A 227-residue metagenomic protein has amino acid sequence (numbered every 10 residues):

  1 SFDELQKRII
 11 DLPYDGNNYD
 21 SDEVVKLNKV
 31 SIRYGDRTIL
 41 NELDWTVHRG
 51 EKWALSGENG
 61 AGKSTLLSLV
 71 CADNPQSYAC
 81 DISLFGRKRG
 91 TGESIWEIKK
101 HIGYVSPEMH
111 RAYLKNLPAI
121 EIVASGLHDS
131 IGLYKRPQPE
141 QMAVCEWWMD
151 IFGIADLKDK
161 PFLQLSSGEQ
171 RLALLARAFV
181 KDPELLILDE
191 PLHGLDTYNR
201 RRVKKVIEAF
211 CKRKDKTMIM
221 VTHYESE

Functional and structural regions predicted by a protein language model:
S1-S31, I102, L133-P139: Pre-NBD coupling/linker segments of ABC/ABC-like ATPases
V25, L40-E42: Conserved structural motif at the start of ABC-family nucleotide-binding domains
C71-A72: Helix-to-loop junction immediately C-terminal to a conserved catalytic motif
A124, P139-L157: Conserved ABC ATPase "signature" region
P137, P161-L165, E169: Conserved ABC ATPase signature
L175-A176: Hydrophobic anchor residue at the start of the ABC signature
L186-E190: Catalytic Walker B motif of ABC-type/P-loop ATPase nucleotide-binding domains
